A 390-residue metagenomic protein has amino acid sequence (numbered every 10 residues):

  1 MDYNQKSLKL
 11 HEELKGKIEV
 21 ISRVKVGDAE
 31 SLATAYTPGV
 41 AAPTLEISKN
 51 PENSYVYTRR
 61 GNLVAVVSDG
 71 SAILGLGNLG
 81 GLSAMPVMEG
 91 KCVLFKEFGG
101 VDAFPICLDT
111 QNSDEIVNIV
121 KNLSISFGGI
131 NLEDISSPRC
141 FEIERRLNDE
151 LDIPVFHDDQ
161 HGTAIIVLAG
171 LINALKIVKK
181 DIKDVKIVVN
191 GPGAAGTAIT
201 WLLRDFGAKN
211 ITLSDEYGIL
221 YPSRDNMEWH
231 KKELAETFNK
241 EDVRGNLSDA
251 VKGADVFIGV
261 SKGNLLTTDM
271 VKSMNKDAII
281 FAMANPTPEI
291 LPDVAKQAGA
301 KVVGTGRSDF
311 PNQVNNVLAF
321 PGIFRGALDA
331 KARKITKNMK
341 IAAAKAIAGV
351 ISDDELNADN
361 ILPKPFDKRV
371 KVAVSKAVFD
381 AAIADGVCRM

Functional and structural regions predicted by a protein language model:
M1-V155, S375, A381-R389: N-terminal ligand-binding/catalytic initiation module
Y55-R60, K96-E97, N122-S124, N148-D149 (+7 more regions): Solvent-exposed alpha-helices and their adjacent loops that cap or buttress functional pockets in soluble metabolic
D69-S71, L79, L108-D109, D134-S137 (+5 more regions): Short, ordered loop/turn segments at secondary-structure junctions
L74, L79-G99, L151, H157 (+2 more regions): Glycine-rich phosphate/diphosphate-binding loop of Rossmann-like nucleotide-binding domains
P105, N131-D134, V155-D158, V189 (+5 more regions): General beta-strand structural signal in soluble alpha/beta enzymes
P154, D158-D159, A282-M390: Adenosine-phosphate binding glycine-rich loop
K232-K301, S308-D309: Rossmann-like adenosine-cofactor binding region
